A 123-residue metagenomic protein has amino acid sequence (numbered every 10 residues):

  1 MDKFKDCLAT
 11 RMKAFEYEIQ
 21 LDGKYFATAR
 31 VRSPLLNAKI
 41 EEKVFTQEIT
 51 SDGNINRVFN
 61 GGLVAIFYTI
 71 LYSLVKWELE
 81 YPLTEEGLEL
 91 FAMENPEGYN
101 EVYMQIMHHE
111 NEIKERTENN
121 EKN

Functional and structural regions predicted by a protein language model:
M1-A14: Extended acidic low-complexity intrinsically disordered regions
C7-A9, I19-L21, V64: Generic marker of residues within folded, mature protein domains
K13-F26: Short acidic-hydrophobic surface loop/beta-edge motif
Y25, R30-N123: Short, surface-exposed, charged amphipathic helix/loop patches that serve as local interaction elements
